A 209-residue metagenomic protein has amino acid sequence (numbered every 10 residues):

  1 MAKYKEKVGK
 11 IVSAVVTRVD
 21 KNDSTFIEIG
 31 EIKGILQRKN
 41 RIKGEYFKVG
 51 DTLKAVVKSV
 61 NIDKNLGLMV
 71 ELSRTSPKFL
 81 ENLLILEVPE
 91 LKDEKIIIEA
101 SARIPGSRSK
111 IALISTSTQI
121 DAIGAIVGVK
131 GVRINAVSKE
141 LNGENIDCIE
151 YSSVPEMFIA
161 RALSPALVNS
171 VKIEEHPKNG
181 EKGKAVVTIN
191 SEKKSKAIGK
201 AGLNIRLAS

Functional and structural regions predicted by a protein language model:
M1-S209: RNA-contacting regions in translation and RNA-metabolism proteins, encompassing KH/S1 modules where present
